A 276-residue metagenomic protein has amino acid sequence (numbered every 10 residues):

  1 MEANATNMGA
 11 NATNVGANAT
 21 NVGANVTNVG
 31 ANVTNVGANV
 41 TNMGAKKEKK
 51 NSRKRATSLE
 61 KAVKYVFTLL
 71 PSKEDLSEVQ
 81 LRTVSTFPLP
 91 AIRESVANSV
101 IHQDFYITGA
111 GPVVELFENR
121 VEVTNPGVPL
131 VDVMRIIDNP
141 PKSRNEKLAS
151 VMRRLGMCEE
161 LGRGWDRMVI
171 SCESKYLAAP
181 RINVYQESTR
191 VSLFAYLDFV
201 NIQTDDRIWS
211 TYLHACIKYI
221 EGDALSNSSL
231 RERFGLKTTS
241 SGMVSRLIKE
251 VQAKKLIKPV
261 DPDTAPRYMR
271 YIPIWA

Functional and structural regions predicted by a protein language model:
M1-A12, G16-N18, G23-N25, G30-A276: C-terminal regulatory or interaction extensions
